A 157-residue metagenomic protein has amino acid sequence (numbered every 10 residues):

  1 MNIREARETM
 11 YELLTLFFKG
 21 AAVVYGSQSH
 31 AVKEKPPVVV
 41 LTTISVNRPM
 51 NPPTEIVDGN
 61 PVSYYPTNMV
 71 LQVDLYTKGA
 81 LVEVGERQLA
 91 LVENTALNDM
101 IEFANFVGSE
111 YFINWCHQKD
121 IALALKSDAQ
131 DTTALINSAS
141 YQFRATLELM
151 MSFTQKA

Functional and structural regions predicted by a protein language model:
M1-P61: Small/polar-rich, solvent-exposed N-terminal microdomains that initiate assembly or binding
V32, V62-Y64, S138-S140: Sterically constrained small-residue positions within well-ordered secondary structures of folded domains
P49-N51, E83, A157: Short acidic, gly/pro-rich beta-turn/loop elements at beta-sheet edges and active-site/ligand-binding grooves
S63-R87, F103, Q142-F153: Oligomerization/assembly interface segments of phage tail-like spikes and tubes
Q88, V92-E93: Short, structured beta-strand-loop surface elements
N94-N98: Winged helix-turn-helix DNA-binding recognition segment
D99-V107: Short amphipathic alpha-helices in soluble, non-transmembrane regions that often serve as interface/regulatory elements
V107-A157: Acidic-leaning, charged glycine-interspersed low-complexity segments
